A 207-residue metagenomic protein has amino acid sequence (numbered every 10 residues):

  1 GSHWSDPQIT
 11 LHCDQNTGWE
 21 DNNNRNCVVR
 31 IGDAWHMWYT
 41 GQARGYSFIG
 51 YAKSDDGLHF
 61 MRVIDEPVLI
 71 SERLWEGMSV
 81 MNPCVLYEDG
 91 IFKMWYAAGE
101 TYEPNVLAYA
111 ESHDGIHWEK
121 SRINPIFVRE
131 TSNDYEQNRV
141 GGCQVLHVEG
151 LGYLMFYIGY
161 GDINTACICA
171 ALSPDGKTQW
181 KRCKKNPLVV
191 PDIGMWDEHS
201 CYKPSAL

Functional and structural regions predicted by a protein language model:
G1-L207: Carbohydrate-active catalytic/glycan-binding domains of CAZyme proteins, especially the secreted or lumenal ectodomains
